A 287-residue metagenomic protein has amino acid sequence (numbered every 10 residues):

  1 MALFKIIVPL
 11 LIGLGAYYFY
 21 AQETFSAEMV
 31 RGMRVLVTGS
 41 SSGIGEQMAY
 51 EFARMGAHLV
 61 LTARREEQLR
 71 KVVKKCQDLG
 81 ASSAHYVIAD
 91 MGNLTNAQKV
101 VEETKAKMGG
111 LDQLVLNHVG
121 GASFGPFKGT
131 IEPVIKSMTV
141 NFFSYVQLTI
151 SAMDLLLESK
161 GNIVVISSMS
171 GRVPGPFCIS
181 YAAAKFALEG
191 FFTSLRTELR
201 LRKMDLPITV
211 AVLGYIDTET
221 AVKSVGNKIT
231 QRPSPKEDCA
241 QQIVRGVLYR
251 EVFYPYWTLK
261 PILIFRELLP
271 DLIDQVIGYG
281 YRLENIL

Functional and structural regions predicted by a protein language model:
R34, S41-S42: Conserved glycine-rich cofactor-binding loop
M55-V72: Conserved glycine-rich Rossmann-like NAD(P)H-binding loop of the short-chain dehydrogenase/reductase
E66-E67, I88-K99, I131: The beta1-alpha1 cofactor-binding region of Rossmann-like NAD(H)/NADP(H)-dependent oxidoreductases
G120-I135, F177: Conserved mid-core segment of classical short-chain dehydrogenase/reductases
T149, A184: Active-site helix of classical SDR
S168: Residue(s) in the substrate-gating loop at a strand-loop-helix junction that position the organic substrate next
T197-T258: SDR active-site lid
